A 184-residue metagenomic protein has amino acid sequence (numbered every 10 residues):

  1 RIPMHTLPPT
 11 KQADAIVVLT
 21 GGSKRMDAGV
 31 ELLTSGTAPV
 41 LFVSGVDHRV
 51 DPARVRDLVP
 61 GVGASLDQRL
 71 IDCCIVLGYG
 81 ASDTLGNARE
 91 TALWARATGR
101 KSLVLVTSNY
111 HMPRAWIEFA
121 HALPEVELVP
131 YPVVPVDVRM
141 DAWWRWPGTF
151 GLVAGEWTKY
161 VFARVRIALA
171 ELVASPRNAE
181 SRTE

Functional and structural regions predicted by a protein language model:
I2-P147: A structural signal for short, hydrophobic/glycine-enriched beta-strand patches
A13, A170-E184: Short linear elements at protein peripheries
R145-P176: A transmembrane-helix-recognition feature enriched in membrane-embedded lipid enzymes and envelope glyco-/phospholipid
